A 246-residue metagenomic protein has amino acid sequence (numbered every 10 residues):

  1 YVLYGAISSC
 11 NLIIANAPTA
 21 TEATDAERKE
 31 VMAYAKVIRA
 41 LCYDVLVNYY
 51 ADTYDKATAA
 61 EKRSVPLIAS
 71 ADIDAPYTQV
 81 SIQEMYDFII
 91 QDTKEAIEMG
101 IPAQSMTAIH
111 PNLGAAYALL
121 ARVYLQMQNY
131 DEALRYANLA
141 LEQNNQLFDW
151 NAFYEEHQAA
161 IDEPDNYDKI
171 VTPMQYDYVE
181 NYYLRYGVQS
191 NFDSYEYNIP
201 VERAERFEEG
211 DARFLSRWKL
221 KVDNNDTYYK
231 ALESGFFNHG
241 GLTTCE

Functional and structural regions predicted by a protein language model:
Y1-Y50, V80, E98-G100, H239-E246: Conserved, well-structured interaction surfaces
C42, A121-V123: Residue-level signature for tetratricopeptide repeat
V47-Y54, D72, Q104-S105, Q126-N129: Short coil/turn linking the two alpha-helices of tandem helical-hairpin repeats
L134-C245: Hydrophobic-face positions in mid-chain alpha helices that act as interaction patches
